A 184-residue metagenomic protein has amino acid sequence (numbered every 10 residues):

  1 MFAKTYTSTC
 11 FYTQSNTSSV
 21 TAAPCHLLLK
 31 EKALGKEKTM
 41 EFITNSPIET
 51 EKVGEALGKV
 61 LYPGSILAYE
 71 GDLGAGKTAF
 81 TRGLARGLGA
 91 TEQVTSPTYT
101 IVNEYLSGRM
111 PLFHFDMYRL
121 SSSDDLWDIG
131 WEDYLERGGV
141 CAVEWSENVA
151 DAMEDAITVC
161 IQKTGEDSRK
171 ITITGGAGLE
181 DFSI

Functional and structural regions predicted by a protein language model:
T39-V53: N-terminal pre-Walker A segment at the start of P-loop NTPase domains
M40, R86, D124-L126, E132-I184: Short phosphate-coordinating micro-motif centered on Lys-Gly-acidic
L67-Y69: Hydrophobic anchor at the beta1->P-loop junction of P-loop NTPases
G74: Walker A (P-loop) phosphate-binding loop of P-loop NTPases
K77: Conserved lysine of the Walker
A90-Y105: Short beta-strand-centered segment that lines the nucleotide-binding/catalytic pocket of NTP-utilizing
